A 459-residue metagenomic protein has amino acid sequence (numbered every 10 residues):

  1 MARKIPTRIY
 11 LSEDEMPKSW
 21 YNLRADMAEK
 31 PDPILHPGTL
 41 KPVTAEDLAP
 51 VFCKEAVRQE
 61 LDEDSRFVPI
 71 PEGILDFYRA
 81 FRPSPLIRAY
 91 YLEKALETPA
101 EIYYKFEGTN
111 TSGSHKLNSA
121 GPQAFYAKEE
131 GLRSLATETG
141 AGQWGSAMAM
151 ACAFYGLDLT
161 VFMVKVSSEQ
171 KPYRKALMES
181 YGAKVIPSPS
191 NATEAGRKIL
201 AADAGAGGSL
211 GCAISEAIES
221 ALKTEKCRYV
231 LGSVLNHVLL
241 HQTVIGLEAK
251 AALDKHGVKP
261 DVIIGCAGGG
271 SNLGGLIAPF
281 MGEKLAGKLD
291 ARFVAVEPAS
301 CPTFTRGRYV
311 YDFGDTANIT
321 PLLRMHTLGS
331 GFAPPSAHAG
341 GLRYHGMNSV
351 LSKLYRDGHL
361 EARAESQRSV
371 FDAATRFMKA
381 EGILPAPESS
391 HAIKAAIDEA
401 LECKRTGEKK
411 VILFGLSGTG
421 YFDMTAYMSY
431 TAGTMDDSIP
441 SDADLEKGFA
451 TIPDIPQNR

Functional and structural regions predicted by a protein language model:
A2-L132: Positively charged, low-complexity intrinsically disordered leader regions
F67-P69, I199-H237, I245, H256-G257 (+3 more regions): Active-site/ligand-binding loops adjacent to catalytic centers
F106-L117, L135-W144, L235, I264-G269 (+4 more regions): Active-site nucleophile and cofactor-binding loops and adjacent substrate-binding regions of central metabolic enzymes
S119, E130-V166, K259-L273, F293 (+1 more regions): A short, small-residue-rich loop immediately preceding and capping a beta-strand
P122-L132, S146-D158, E179-S180, I277-G287 (+1 more regions): Alpha-helix C-terminal capping segments
W144-G207, T303-F313, M424-A432: Active-site-proximal loop->helix
A267-G275, Q367-G433: Claisen-condensing/thiolase-fold acyl-transfer catalytic domains that form or cleave C-C bonds in fatty acid
